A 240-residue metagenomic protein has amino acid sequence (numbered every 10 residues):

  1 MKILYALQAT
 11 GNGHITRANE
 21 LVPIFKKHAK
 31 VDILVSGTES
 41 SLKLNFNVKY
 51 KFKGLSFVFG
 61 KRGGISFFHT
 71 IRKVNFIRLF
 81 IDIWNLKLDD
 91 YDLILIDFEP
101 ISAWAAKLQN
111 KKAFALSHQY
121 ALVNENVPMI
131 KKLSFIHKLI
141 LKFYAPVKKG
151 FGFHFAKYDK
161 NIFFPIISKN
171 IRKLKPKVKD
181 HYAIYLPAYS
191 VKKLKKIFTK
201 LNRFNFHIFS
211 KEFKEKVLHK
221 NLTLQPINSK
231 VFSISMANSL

Functional and structural regions predicted by a protein language model:
A6-N19: A short, glycine/small-residue-rich beta-strand->loop->alpha-helix junction that serves as a flexible
Q8-A9, V31-R78: Conserved nucleotide-sugar phosphate-binding/catalytic loop shared by glycosyltransferases and other
V35-S41, D97-I101, G152-Y158, I208-V217: Short, polar loop motifs at secondary-structure junctions
G64-L93, P100-I101: Conserved nucleotide-sugar donor-binding subdomain of glycosyltransferases
R78-L88, E212-L240: Donor nucleotide-activated moiety binding/catalytic core segment of transferases that use nucleotide-activated donors
L93, L108-N124: Active-site proximal beta-strand in glycosyltransferases
I94-I101, A105, A115, V231-L240: A donor-sugar binding/catalytic signature common to diverse glycosyltransferases and related nucleotide-sugar
N124-V191, F209-F213, V231: A nucleotide-sugar donor-handling region in carbohydrate enzymes
